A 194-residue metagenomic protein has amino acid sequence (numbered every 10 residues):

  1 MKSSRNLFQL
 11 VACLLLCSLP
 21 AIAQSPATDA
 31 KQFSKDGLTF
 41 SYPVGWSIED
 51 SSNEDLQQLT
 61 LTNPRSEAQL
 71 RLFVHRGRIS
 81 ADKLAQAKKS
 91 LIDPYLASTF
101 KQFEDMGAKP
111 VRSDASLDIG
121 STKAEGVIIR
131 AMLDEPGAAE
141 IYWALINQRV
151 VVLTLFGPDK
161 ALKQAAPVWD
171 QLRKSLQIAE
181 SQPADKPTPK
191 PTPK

Functional and structural regions predicted by a protein language model:
M1-V11: Bacterial N-terminal signal peptides that target proteins for export
Q9-L19: Bacterial N-terminal signal peptides
S25-L56: N-terminal "mature-domain start" segment
G37, Q86-P94, D159, K163-D170: Soluble non-cytosolic domains of exported or imported proteins
F40, V44, D93-K101, P167-K174: Solvent-exposed, polar/charged alpha-helical surfaces in well-ordered, non-transmembrane soluble domains, broadly
S47, F100-A108, K174-S181: Sec-exported extracytoplasmic/periplasmic mature domains
S52-L145: Conserved polar/disulfide-associated segments of primarily extracytoplasmic proteins
Q148-K194: Surface-exposed amphipathic alpha-helical segments
